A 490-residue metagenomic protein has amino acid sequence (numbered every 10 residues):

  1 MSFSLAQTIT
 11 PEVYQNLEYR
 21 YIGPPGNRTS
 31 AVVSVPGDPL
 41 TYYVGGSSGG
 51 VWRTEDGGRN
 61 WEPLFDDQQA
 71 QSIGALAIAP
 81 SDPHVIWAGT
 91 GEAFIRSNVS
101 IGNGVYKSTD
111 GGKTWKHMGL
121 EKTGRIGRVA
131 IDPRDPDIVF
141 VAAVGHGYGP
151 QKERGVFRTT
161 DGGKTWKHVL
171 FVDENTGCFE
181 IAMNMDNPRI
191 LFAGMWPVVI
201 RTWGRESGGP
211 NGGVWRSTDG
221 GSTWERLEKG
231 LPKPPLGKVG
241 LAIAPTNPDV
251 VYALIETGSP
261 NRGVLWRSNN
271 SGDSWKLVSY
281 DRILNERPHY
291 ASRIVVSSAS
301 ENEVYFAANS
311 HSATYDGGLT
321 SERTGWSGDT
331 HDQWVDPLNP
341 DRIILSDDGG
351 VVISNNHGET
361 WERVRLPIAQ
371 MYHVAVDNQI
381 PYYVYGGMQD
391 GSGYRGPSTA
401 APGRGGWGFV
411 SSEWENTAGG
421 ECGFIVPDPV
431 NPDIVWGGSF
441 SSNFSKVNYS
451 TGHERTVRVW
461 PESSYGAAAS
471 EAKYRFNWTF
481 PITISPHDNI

Functional and structural regions predicted by a protein language model:
M1-L5: C-terminal segment of classical bacterial N-terminal signal peptides
A6-I490: Beta-propeller blade termini and top-face loops
